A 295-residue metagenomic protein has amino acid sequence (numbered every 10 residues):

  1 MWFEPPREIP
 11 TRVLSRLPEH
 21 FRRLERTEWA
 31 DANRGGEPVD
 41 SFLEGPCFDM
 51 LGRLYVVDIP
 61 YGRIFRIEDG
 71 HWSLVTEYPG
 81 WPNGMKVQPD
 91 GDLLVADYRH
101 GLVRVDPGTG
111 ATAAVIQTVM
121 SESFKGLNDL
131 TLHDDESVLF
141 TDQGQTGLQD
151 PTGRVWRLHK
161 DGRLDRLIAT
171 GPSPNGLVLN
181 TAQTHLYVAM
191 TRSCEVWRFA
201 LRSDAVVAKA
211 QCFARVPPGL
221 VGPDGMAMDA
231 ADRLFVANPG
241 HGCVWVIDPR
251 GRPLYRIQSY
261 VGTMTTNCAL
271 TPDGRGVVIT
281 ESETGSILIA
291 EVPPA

Functional and structural regions predicted by a protein language model:
M1-E28, G147-T152: Blade/loop signatures of beta-propeller domains
V13-R63, G84: Beta-strand-rich domains and repeat architectures in extracellular enzymes and scaffolds, especially beta-propellers
T27-G36, H71-E77, A113-S121, R163-A169 (+2 more regions): A short beta-strand motif characteristic of beta-propeller blades
R34-L51, Y78-G101, M120-V138, Q145-T146 (+5 more regions): Beta-rich, blade/repeat-based domains predominating in secreted/periplasmic proteins but also intracellular
I59-P60, Y98, T146-T152, T191-C194 (+2 more regions): Short, solvent-exposed loop/turn segments at conserved positions within beta-propeller repeat blades
R63-F65, G101-V103, R154-W156, E195-W197 (+2 more regions): A short loop-to-beta-strand structural motif that recurs across blades of beta-propeller domains
I67-H71, D106-G110, L158-G162, A200-A205 (+2 more regions): Short loop/turn segments that connect beta-strands within beta-propeller blades
C194-E195, F199, R215-R252: Loop/turn-rich, solvent-exposed surfaces of beta-rich toroidal or solenoidal domains
